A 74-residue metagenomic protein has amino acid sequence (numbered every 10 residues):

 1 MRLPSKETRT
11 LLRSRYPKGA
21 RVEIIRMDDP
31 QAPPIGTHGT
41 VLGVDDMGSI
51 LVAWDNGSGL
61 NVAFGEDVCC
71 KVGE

Functional and structural regions predicted by a protein language model:
R2-E74: Basic/aromatic-rich interaction segments and small domains that mediate binding to polyanionic partners
